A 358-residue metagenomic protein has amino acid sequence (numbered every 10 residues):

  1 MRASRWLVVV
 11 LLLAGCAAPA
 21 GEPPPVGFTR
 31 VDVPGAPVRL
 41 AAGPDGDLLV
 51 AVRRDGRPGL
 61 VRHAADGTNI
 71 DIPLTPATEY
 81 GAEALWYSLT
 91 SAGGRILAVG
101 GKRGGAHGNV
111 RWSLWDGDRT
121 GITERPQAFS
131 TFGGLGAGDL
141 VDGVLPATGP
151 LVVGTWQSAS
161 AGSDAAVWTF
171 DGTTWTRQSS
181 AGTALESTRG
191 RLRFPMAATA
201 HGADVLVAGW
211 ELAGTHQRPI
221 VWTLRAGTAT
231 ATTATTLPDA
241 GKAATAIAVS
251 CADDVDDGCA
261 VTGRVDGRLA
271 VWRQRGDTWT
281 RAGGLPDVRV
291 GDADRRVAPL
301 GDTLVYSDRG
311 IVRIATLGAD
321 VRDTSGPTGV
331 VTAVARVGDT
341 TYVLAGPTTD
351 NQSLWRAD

Functional and structural regions predicted by a protein language model:
L12-G15: C-terminal motif of bacterial Sec signal peptides marking the signal peptidase cleavage site
A17-A20: Bacterial signal peptide processing site
T29-G35, A77-W86, S130-L140, A184-P195 (+3 more regions): Short glycine-/Asp-/Thr-/Trp-enriched loop segments that recur within the blades of beta-propeller repeat domains
T29-G59, W86-S88: Beta-strand-rich domains and repeat architectures in extracellular enzymes and scaffolds, especially beta-propellers
D45-A51, G93-V99, L145-V153, G202-A208 (+3 more regions): Entry beta-strands of beta-propeller and related beta-repeat scaffolds
R53-P58, K102-H107, W156-A161, E211-T215 (+3 more regions): Short glycine/acidic-enriched loop and turn motifs that connect beta-strands
P58-R62, R111-W115, D164-W168, R218-T223 (+3 more regions): A short loop-to-beta-strand structural motif that recurs across blades of beta-propeller domains
R322-T324, T328-D358: Blade-level signature of beta-propeller repeat domains, shared across WD40, Kelch, NHL, RCC1 and BNR/Asp-box propellers
